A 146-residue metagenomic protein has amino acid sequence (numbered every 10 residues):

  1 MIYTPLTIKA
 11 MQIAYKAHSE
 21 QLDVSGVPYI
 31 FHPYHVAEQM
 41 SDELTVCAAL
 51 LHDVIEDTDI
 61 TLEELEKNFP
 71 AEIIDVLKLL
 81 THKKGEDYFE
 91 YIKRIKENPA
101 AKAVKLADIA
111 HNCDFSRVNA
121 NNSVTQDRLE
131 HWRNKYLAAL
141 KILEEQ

Functional and structural regions predicted by a protein language model:
M1-Q146: Active-site helical microenvironments for divalent-metal-assisted chemistry
